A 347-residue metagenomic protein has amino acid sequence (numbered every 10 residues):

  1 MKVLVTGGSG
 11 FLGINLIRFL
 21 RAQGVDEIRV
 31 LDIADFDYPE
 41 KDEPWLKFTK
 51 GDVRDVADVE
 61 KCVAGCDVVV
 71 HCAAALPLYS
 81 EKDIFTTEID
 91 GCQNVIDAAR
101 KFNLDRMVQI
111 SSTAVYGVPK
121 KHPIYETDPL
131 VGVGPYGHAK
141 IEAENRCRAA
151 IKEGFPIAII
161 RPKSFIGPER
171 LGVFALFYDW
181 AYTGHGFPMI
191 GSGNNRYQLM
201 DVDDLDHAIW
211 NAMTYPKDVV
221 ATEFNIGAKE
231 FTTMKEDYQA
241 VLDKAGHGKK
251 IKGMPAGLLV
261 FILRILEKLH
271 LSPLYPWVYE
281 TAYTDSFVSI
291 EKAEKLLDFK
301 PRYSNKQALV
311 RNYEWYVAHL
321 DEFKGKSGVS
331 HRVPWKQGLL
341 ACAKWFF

Functional and structural regions predicted by a protein language model:
V3-Q23: N-terminal Rossmann NAD(P)H-binding glycine-rich loop of SDR-like oxidoreductase domains
L46, K50-D90, A98, T113-V118: NAD(P)H-binding glycine-rich loop region in Rossmannoid oxidoreductase-like domains and their noncatalytic homologs
D90, N94-Y136, A150, A158: Conserved Rossmann-fold NAD(P)-dependent oxidoreductase catalytic core, especially the SDR/UDP-sugar
N94, E142, R170-L176, I190-M213 (+2 more regions): Substrate-positioning beta->alpha
V133, K163-L171, G191-D203, K217 (+2 more regions): Glycine-rich "substrate-gating" loop/helix at the edge of Rossmann-like oxidoreductase active sites
E144-P168: Conserved beta-loop-beta element that borders a ligand/cofactor-binding pocket
G167, I190-N195, T222-T232, L242-A245 (+4 more regions): Glycine-rich Rossmann NAD(P)(H)-binding loop
Y215-L274, I290, K306, V310-R311 (+2 more regions): Mid/C-terminal beta-alpha module of Rossmann-like enzyme folds, strongest in SDR-family dehydrogenases/epimerases
